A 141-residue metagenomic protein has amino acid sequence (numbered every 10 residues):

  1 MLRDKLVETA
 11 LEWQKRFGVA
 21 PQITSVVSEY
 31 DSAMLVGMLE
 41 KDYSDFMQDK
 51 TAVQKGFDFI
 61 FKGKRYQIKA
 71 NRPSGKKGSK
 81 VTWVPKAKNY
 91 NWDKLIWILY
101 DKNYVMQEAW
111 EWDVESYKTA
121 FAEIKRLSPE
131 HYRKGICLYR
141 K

Functional and structural regions predicted by a protein language model:
M1-R65, K69-K141: Nucleic-acid endonuclease domains
